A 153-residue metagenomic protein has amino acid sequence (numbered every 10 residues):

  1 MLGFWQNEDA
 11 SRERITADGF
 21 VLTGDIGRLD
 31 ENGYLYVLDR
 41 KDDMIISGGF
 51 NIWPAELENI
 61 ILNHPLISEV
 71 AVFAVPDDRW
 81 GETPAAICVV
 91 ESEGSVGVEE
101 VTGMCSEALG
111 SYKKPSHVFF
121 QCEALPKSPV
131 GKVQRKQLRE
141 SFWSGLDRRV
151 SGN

Functional and structural regions predicted by a protein language model:
M1-A55, L62-N63, R79-W80: Conserved ATP-binding/catalytic segment of the ANL
D18, H64-P65, L109-Y112: Acidic-histidine catalytic/liganding microenvironments
K41, V90-S92: Residue-level signal for short, function-critical loop segments
I45, A71-D77, A85-V89, V101-N153: Conserved C-terminal "lid"/linker of ANL adenylate-forming enzymes
I61-V70: Short acidic amphipathic segments
E93-V101: Short, conserved charged micro-motifs
